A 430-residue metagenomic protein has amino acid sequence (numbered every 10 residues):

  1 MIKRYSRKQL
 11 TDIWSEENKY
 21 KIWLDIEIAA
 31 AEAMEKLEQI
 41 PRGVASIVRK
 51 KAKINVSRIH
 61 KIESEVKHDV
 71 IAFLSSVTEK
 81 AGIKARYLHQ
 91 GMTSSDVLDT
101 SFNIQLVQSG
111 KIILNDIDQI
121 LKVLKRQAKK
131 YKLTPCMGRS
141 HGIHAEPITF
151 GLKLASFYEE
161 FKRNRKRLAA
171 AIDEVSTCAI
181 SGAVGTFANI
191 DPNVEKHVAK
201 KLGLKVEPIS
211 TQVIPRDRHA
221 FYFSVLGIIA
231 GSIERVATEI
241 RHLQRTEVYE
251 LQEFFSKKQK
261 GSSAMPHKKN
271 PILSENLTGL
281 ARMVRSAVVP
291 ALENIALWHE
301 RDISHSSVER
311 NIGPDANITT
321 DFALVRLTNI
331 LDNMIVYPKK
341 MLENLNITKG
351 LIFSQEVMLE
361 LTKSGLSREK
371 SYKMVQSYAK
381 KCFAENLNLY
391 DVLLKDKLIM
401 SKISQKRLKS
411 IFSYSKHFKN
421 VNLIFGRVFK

Functional and structural regions predicted by a protein language model:
M1-F187, D191-H197, V206, Q259-S262 (+3 more regions): A helix-coil-helix interface module used to build multimeric assemblies and to scaffold catalytic/cofactor sites
M1-I13, N18, A72, S263-K430: Catalytic-core signal marking the mid-to-C-terminal active-site face
A30-A33, I113, I117-I120, L124-Q127 (+14 more regions): Amphipathic alpha-helices that form helix-helix packing interfaces
E32, Q105-I117, L226-R235, I240 (+1 more regions): Alpha-helical support elements that line or immediately flank enzyme active sites and cofactor-binding pockets
I40, V248-Y249, S367: Conserved hydrophobic residue
L152, A220-I228, E356-S364: Short, well-ordered beta-strand elements within core beta-sheets of diverse protein domains
T186, K201, V206-V213, L342 (+3 more regions): A structural signal for small-residue-enriched, beta-sheet-centric alpha/beta enzyme cores and oligomeric scaffold folds
E195, A199-V288: Acidic, glycine-rich loop-and-beta core segments that form the ion-binding/anion-interacting portion of active sites
